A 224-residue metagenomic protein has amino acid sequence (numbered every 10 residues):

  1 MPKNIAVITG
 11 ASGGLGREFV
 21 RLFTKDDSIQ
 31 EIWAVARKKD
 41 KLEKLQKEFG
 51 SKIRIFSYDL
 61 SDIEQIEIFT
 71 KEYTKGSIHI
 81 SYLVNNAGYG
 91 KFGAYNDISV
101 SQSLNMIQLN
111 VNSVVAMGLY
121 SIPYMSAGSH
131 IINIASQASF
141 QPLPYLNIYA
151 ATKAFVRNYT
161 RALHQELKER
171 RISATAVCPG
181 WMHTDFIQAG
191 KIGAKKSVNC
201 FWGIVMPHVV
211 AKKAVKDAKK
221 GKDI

Functional and structural regions predicted by a protein language model:
S12-G13: Conserved glycine-rich cofactor-binding loop
T24-K44: Conserved glycine-rich Rossmann-like NAD(P)H-binding loop of the short-chain dehydrogenase/reductase
N86-K91: Conserved NAD(P)H cofactor-binding loop of Rossmann-fold oxidoreductase domains
A94-Y95, Q102-I107: Substrate-binding pocket helix/loop in short-chain dehydrogenase/reductase
G118, T152: Active-site helix of classical SDR
S136: Residue(s) in the substrate-gating loop at a strand-loop-helix junction that position the organic substrate next
Q165-I224: SDR active-site lid
